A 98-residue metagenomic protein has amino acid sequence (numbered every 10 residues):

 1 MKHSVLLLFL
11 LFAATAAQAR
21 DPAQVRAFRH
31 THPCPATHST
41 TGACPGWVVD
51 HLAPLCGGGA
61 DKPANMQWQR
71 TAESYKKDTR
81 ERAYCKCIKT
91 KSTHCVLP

Functional and structural regions predicted by a protein language model:
M1-V49, A53-P98: Nuclease and nuclease-like effector domains acting on nucleic acids or nucleotide cofactors
